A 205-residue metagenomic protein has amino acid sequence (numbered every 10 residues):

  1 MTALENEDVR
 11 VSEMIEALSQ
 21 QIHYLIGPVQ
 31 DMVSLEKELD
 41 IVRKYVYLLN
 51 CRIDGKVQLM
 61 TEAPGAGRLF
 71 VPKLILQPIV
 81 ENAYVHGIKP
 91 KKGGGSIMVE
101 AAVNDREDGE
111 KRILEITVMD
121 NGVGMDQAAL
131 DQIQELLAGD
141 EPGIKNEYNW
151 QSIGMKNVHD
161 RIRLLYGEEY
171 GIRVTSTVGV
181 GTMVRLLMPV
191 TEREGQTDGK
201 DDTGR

Functional and structural regions predicted by a protein language model:
M1-T175, M183: Two-component histidine phosphotransfer core
T182-V190: Short C-terminal beta-strand
T191-G195: Short, charged/polar, Gly/Pro-enriched secondary-structure boundary elements
Q196-R205: Intrinsically disordered, low-complexity acidic/proline-/asparagine-rich linker or regulatory tail/stalk regions
